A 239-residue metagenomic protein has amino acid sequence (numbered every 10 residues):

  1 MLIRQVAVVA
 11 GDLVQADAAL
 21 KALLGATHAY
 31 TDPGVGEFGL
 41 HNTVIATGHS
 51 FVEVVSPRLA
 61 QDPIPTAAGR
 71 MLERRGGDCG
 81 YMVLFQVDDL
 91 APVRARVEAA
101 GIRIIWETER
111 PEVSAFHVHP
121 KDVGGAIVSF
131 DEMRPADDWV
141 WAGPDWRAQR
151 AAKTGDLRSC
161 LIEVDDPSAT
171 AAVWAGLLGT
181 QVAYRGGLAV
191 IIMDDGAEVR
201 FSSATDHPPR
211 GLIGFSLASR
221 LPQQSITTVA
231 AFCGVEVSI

Functional and structural regions predicted by a protein language model:
M1-S56, Q61: An N-terminus-focused feature that recognizes amino-terminal "leader" regions
M1-V14, D78-F85, R134-A171, L177 (+1 more regions): N-terminal beta-strand motif that seeds the catalytic metal site of vicinal oxygen chelate
D12-L13, V44-T47, M71-D78, K121-V123 (+2 more regions): Short, low-complexity cationic-aromatic patches
V14-T27, P92-A100, D166-Q181: Amphipathic alpha-helical segments
G25-T27, D78, S168-A172, Q181-Y184 (+1 more regions): Hydrophobic/basic alpha-helical segments enriched in Actinobacteria
V52-E53, R94-S159, G186, V190-P208 (+1 more regions): Vicinal oxygen chelate
V52-G69, E73-G76, G80: A broadly used, surface-exposed interaction patch
R74-A99, I105: A gly/proline- and charged-residue-enriched helix-loop-helix capping module
